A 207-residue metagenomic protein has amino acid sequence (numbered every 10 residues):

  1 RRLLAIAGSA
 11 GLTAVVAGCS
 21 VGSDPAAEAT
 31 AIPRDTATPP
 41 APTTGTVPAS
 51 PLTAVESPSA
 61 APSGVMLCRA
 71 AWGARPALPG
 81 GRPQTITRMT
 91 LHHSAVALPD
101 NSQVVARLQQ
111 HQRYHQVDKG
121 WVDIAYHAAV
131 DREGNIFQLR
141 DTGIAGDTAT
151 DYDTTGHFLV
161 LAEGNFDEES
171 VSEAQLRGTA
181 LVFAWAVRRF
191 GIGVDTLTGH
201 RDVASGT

Functional and structural regions predicted by a protein language model:
R1-A7: N-terminal export leaders
A7-G8, L12-S94, R132-T142, G146 (+1 more regions): Basic/polar, cationic surfaces and motifs that engage anionic cell-wall and phosphate/carboxylate ligands
G80-R82, D118-W121, T150-D151: A general structural signal for short secondary-structure junctions and capping/turn motifs
P83-D118: Active-site acidic/histidine clusters and adjacent loop/turn architecture that either coordinate catalytic ions
S102, D147-D151: A short, polar/proline- and glycine-enriched secondary-structure boundary/capping micro-motif
Q110-W121, V182-F190: Structured segments of extracytoplasmic/periplasmic soluble domains in secreted or envelope-associated proteins
W121-D123, D131, D153-H157: Short connector loops at helix/strand junctions that flank enzyme active sites, especially segments positioning acidic
